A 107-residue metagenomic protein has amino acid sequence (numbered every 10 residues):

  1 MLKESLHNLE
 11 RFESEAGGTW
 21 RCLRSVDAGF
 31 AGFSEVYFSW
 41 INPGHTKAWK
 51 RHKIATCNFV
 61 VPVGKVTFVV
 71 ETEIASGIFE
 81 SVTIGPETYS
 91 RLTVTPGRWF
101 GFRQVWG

Functional and structural regions predicted by a protein language model:
M1-S90, W106-G107: Non-catalytic, conserved peripheral segments adjacent to functional cores
E87-G101: Conserved SET/PR-domain catalytic core that frames the SAM/AdoMet-binding pocket
